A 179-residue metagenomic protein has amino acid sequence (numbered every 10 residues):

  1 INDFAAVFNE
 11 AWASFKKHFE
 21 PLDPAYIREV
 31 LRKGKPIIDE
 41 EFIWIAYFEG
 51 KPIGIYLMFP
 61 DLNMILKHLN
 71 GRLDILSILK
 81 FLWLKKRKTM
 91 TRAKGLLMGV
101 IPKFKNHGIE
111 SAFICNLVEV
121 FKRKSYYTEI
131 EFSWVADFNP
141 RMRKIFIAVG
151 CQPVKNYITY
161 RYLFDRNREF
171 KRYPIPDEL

Functional and structural regions predicted by a protein language model:
I1, K67-L69, K105-G108, R143-K144 (+1 more regions): Short conserved micro-motifs at the rims of enzyme active sites and ligand-binding pockets
I1-V100: A conserved beta-strand-loop-helix scaffold within acyl/acetyltransferase catalytic domains
L62-M64, F138, R166: Feature marks short, surface-exposed loop/turn motifs that line or immediately flank catalytic pockets and channel
R92-K94, F121-A136: Conserved GNAT acetyl-CoA-binding A-motif
R92-P102, N106-F121, A148: Conserved acetyl-CoA-binding loop-helix of GNAT-fold acetyltransferases
V100-K105, E131-M142: Conserved beta-strand-loop-alpha-helix junction that forms the acyl-donor binding cleft
R123-Y126, A136-K155: Conserved active-site alpha-helix within GNAT-family acetyltransferase domains
I158-L179: C-terminal "cap" of GNAT-fold acetyltransferases
